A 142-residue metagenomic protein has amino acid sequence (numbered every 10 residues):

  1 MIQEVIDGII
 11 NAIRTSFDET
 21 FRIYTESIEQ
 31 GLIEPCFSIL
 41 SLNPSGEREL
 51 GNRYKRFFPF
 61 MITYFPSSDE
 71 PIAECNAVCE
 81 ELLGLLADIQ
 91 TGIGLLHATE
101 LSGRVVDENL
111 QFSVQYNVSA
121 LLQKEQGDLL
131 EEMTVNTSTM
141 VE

Functional and structural regions predicted by a protein language model:
M1-Y24, N43-E142: Charged, amphipathic alpha-helical segments and their flanking helix caps
Y24-I33: Short acidic low-complexity segments
E34-L42: A short, hydrophobic beta-strand-centered structural micro-motif
